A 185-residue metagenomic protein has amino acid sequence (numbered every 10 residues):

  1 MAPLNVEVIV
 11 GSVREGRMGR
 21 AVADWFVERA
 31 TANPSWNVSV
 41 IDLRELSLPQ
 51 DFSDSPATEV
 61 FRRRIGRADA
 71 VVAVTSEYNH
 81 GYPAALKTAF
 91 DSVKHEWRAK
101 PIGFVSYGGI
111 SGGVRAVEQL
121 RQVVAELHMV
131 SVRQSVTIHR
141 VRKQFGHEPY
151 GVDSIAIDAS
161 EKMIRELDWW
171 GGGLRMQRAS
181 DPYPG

Functional and structural regions predicted by a protein language model:
M1-V93, H147, G151-G185: N-terminal beta1-alpha1-beta2 submodule of the flavodoxin-like/Rossmannoid cofactor-binding fold
T88-H95, Q122-L127: A glycine- and small-aliphatic-rich helix-loop capping segment at beta-alpha/alpha-beta transitions that lines
E96, Q144-F145: A short secondary-structure junction motif
R98-K100: His-Asp phosphorelay/catalytic-motif detector in bacterial-type signaling
I102-R142, S154-A159: Short, glycine-/small-residue-rich phosphate/pyrophosphate-handling segment
